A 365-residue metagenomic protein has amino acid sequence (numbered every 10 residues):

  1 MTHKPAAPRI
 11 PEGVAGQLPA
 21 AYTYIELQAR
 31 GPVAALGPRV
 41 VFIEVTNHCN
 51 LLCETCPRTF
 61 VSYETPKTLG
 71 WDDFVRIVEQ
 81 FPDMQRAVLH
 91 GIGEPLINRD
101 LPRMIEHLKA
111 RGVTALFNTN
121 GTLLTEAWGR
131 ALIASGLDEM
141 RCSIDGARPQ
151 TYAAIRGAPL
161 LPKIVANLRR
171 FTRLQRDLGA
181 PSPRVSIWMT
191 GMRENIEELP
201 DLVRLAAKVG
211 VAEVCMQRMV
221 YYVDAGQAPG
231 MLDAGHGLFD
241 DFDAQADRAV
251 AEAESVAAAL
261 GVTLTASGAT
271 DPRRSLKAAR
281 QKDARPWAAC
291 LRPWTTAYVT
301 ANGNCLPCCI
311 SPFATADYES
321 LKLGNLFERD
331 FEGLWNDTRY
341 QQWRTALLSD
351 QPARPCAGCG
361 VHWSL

Functional and structural regions predicted by a protein language model:
M1-G16, E64, L69, R111 (+2 more regions): Radical SAM enzyme [4Fe-4S]-AdoMet core and its adjacent flexible, acidic and glycine-rich loops/tails across
M1-S62, E79, T270-P272, K277-A284 (+4 more regions): N-terminal pre-core extensions flanking Radical SAM catalytic domains
H3-E139, Q150, A154, A158 (+4 more regions): Conserved alpha-helical substructure of the radical SAM core
F60, G91, I144, R218 (+1 more regions): Residues that line or immediately flank small-molecule/substrate-binding pockets and catalytic motifs
V88-L89, W188, A234-L238, Q341-Q342 (+1 more regions): A general structural signal for short secondary-structure boundary/capping elements
D100, W128, P159, N325-D330 (+2 more regions): Solvent-exposed, flexible loop/coil residues
